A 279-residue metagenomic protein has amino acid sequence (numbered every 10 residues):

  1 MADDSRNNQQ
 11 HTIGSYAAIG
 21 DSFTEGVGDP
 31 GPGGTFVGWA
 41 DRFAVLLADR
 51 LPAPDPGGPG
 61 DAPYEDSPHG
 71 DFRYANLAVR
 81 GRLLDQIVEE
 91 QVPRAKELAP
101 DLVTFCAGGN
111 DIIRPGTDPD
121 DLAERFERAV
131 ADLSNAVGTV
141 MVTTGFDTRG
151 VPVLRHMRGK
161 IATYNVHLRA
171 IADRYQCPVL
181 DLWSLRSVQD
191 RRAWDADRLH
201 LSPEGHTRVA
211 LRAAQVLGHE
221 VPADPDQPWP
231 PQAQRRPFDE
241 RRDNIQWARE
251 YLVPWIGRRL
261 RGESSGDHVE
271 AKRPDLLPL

Functional and structural regions predicted by a protein language model:
M1-R80, V92-A99: Serine-esterase "nucleophile elbow" of acetyl-processing enzymes
Q10, R174, E204, R208-L279: Conserved catalytic region of serine esterases and O-acyltransferases that act on ester linkages in lipids
A18, F105, M141-T143: Structural beta-sheet core signal
E25-D29, A53, L84-D121, T148: Oxyanion-hole/transition-state-stabilizing segment in secreted/luminal serine hydrolases and related acyltransferases
N76-A78, T144, D181-S184: Residue-level recognition of beta-strand->loop/alpha-helix junctions
P119-E127, R158-N165: Charged helix-capping and loop-helix junction motifs
N135-V140, C177: A short helix->loop->beta-strand "cap" motif at the edges of active sites that frequently abuts
G150-L182, P203: Substrate-gating cap/lid alpha-helix
